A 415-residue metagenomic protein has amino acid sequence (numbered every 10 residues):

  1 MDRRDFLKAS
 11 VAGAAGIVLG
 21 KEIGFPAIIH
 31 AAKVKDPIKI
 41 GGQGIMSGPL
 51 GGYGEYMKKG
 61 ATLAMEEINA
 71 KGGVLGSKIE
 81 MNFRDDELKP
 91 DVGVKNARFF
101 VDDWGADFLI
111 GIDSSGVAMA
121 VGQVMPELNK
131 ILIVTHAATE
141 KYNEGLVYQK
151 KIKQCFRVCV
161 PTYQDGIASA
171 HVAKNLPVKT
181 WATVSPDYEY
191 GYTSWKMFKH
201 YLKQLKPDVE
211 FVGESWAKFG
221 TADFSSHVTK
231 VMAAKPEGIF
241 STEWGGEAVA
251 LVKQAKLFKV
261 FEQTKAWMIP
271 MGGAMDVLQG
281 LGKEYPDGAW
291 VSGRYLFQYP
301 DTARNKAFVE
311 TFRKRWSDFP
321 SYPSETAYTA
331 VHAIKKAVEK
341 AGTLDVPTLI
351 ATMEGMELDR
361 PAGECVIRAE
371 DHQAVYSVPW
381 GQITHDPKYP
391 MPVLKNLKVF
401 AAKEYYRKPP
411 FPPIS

Functional and structural regions predicted by a protein language model:
M1, E22-G44: C-terminal segment of N-terminal export signals and the immediately downstream linker at the start of the mature
D5-I28: N-terminal export signals
A32-K33, G52-K59, G72-E144, V158 (+2 more regions): Beta-alpha junction/loop-to-helix N-cap segments that form part of ligand/metal-binding clefts
I38-G60, R84-P90, D113-S114, V184-Y192 (+2 more regions): Extracytoplasmic "Venus flytrap"
A106-E214, W267-G288: Extracytoplasmic ligand/sensor domains, especially the bilobed periplasmic-binding protein
S115-P126, T229, P236-F258: Hydrophobic alpha-helical
G245, F297-L358: Extracellular/periplasmic ligand-binding modules, especially the Venus flytrap/periplasmic-binding
D287, E357-S415: Solvent-exposed, acidic/polar segments of extracytosolic/periplasmic ligand-binding ectodomains
